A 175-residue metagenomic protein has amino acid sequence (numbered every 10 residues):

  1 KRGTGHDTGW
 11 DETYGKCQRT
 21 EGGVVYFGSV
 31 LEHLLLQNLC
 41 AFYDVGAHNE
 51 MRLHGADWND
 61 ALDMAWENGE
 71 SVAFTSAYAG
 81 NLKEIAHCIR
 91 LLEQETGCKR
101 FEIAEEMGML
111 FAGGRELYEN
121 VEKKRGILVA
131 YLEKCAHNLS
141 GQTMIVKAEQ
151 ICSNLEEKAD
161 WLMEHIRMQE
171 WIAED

Functional and structural regions predicted by a protein language model:
K1-D175: Acidic, mature catalytic/reactive cores of soluble proteins
